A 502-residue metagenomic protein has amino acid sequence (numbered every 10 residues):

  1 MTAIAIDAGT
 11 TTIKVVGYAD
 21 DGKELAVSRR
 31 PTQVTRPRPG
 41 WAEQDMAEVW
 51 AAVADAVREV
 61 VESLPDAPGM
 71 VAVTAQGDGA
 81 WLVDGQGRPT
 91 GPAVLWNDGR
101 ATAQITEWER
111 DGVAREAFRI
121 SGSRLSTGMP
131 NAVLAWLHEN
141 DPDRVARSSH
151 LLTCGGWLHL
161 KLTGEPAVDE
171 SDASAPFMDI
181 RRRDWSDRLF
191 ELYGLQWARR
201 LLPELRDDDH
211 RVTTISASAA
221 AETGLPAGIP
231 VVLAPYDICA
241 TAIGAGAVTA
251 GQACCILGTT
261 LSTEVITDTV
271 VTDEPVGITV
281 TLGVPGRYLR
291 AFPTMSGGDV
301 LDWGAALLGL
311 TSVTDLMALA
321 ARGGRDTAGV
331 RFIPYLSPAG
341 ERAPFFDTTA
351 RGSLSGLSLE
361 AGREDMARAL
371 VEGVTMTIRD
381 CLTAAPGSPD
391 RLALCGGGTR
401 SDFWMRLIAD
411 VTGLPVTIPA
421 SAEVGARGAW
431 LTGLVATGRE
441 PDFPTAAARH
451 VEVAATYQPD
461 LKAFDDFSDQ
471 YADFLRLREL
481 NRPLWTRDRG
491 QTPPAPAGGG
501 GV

Functional and structural regions predicted by a protein language model:
M1-G91, R119, R147, A220-A221 (+5 more regions): N-terminal glycine/serine-rich phosphate-binding loop of ATP-dependent small-molecule kinases, especially carbohydrate
I4-I6, E109-S121, A132-A167, F177-L192 (+4 more regions): Active-site core segments that coordinate phosphate-bearing ligands/cofactors across diverse enzyme families
A26-R30, P203, A455: Structural signal for short hydrophobic segments within the conserved structured cores of catalytic domains across
R30, T35, V94-A101, D172-S174 (+2 more regions): Short, acidic/turn-prone active-site loops that include or flank metal/cofactor- and phosphate-binding residues
E62-W96, R124-G128, G155, H159-D179 (+1 more regions): Short beta-strand-loop/turn "lid" adjacent to the catalytic site in phosphate-handling enzymes
L82, A103-E107, T241-I243: Pocket-flanking alpha-helical
G194-D207: A conserved helix-loop-beta module that forms one wall/lid of the active-site cleft in ATP-utilizing catalytic domains
